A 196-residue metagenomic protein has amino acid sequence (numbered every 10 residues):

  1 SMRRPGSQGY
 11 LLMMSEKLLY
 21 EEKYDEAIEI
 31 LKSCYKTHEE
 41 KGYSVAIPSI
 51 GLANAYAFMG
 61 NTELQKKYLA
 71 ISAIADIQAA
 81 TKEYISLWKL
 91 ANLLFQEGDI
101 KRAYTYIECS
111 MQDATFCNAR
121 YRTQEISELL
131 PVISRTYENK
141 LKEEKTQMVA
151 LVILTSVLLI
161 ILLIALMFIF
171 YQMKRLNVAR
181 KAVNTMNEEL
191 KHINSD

Functional and structural regions predicted by a protein language model:
S1-K142: A "functional boundary" signal
R122, L129, M186, I193-D196: Alpha-helical structural motif
E138-N194: Alpha-helical transmembrane signal-anchor helices
